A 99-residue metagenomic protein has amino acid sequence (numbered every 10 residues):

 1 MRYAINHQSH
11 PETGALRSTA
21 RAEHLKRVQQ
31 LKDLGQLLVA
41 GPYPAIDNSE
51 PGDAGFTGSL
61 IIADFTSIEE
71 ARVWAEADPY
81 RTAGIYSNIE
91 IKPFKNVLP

Functional and structural regions predicted by a protein language model:
M1-P99: Conserved, structured core segments of small domains
